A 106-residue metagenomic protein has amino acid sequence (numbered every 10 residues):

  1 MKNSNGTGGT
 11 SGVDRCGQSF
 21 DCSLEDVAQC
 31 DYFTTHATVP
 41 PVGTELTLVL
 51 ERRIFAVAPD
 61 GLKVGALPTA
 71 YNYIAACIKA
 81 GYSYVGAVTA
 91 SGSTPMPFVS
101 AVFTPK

Functional and structural regions predicted by a protein language model:
M1-K106: Conserved active-site motif detector
